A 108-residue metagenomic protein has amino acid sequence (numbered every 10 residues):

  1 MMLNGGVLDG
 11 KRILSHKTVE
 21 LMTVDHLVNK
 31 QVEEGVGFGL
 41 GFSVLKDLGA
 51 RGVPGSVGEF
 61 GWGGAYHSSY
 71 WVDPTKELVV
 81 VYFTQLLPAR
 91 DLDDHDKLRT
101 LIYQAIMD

Functional and structural regions predicted by a protein language model:
M1-D108: Catalytic loop of the DD-peptidase/beta-lactamase superfamily, centered on the K-T-G motif and neighboring
